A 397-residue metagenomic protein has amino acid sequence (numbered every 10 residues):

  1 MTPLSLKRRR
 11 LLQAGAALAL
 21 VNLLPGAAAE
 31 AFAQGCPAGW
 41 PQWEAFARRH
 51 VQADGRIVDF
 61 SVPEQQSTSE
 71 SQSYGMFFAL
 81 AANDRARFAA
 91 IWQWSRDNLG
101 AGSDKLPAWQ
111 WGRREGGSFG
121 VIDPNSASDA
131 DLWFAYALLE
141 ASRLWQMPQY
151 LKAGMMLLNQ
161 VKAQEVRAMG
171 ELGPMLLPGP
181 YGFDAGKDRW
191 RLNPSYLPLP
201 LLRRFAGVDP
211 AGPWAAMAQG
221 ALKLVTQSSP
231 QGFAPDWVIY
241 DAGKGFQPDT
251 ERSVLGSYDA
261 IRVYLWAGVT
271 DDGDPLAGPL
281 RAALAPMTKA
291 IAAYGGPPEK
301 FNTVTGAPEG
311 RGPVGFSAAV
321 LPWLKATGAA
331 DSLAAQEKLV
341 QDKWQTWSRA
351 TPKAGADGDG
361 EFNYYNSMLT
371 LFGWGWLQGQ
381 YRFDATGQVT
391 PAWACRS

Functional and structural regions predicted by a protein language model:
M1-A19: N-terminal secretory signal peptides and thylakoid transit peptides that target proteins across membranes
N22, F32-E70, L80-E115, F119-V121 (+8 more regions): Low-complexity, Ser/Thr/Pro/Gly-enriched N-terminal "stalk/linker" regions
Q34-P41, Q65-S69, D104, A108 (+4 more regions): Extended ligand-binding clefts on enzyme/binding-domain cores
T68, Q72, V121-R143: Aromatic-rich carbohydrate-recognition surfaces in CAZymes
M76-A81, W133-R143, P200-R204, L265-V269 (+2 more regions): Short glycine/serine- and small hydrophobic-enriched flexible loop segments
A90-D97, L139, K152-K162: Active-site-adjacent structural elements in enzyme catalytic domains
